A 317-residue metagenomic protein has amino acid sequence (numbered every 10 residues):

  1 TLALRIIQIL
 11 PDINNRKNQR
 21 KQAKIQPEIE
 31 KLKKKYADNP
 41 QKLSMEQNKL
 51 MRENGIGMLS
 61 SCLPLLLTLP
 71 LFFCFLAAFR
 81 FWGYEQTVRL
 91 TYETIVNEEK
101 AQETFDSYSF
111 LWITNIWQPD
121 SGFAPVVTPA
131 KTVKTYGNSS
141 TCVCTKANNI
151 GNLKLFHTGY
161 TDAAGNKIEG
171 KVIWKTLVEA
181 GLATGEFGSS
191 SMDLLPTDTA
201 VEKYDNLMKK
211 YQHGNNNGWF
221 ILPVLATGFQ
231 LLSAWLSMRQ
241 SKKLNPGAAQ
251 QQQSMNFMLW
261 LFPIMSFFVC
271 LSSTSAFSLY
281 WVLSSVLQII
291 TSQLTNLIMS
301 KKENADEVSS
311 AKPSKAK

Functional and structural regions predicted by a protein language model:
T1-I7, N215-L236: Selective detector of the "anchor" transmembrane alpha-helix that sits immediately C-terminal
I6-F73, Q230-V269, V286-A316: Membrane-interface amphipathic helices and adjacent TM-edge segments
F73-E93, L231-W235: Juxtamembrane "helix exit" motif at the C-terminal ends of alpha-helical transmembrane segments in multi-pass membrane
G83-N215: Low-complexity, proline/glycine-enriched hydrophobic segments characteristic of transmembrane helices
H213-F220, Q252-L259, S275: Membrane-water interface of alpha-helical transmembrane segments
L222-L225, M258, M265, Y280: Physicochemical signature of membrane-embedded alpha-helices that form the seven-helix bundle of GPCRs, emphasizing
V269-S278: Transmembrane helix interruption/hinge and helix-loop junction motifs
F277-S285: Hydrophobic core segments of alpha-helical transmembrane domains in multi-pass membrane proteins
